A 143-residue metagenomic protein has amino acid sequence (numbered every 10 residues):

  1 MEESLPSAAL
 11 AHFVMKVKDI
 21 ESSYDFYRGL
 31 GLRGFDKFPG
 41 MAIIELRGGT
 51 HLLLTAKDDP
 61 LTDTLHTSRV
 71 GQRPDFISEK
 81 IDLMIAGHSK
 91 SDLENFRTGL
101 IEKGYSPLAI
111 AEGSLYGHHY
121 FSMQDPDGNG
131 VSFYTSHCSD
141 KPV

Functional and structural regions predicted by a protein language model:
M1-L10, M15-F38, L46-P107, Q124-V143: Glyoxalase I/VOC metalloenzyme domain signal
F38, L115-H118: Short, small/polar residue-rich loop motifs at catalytic or cofactor-binding pockets
